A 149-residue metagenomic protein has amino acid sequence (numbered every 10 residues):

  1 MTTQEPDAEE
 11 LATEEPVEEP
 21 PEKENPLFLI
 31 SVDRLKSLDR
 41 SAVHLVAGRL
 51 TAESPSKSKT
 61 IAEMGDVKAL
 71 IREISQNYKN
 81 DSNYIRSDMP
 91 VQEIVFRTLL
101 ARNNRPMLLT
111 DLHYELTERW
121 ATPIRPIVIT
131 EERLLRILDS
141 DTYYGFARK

Functional and structural regions predicted by a protein language model:
M1-G65: Eukaryotic partner-binding/assembly regions in large regulatory complexes
E5, E15-E22, P26-D33, M64 (+3 more regions): Charged low-complexity interaction tracts in eukaryotic proteins
Q92-L99: Hydrophobic residues on short alpha-helical segments
R102-L108: Short capping segments at the starts of secondary-structure elements
L108-T117: A short acidic, leucine-rich amphipathic alpha-helix
L116-I129: Short, basic interhelical loop/turn and adjoining N-cap of the next helix at nucleic-acid- or acidic-partner-contacting
